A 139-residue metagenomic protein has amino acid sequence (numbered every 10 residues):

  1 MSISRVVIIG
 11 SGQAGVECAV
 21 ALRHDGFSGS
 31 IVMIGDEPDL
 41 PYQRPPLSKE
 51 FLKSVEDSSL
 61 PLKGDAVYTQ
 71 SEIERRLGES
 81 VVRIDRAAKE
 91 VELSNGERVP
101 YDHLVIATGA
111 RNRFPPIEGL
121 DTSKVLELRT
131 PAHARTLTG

Functional and structural regions predicted by a protein language model:
M1-V7, G64-G139: FAD-binding core/adjacent interface of flavoenzyme oxidoreductases
S2-E74: Beta1-alpha1 glycine-rich phosphate/pyrophosphate-binding loop at the start of Rossmann-like nucleotide-binding domains
